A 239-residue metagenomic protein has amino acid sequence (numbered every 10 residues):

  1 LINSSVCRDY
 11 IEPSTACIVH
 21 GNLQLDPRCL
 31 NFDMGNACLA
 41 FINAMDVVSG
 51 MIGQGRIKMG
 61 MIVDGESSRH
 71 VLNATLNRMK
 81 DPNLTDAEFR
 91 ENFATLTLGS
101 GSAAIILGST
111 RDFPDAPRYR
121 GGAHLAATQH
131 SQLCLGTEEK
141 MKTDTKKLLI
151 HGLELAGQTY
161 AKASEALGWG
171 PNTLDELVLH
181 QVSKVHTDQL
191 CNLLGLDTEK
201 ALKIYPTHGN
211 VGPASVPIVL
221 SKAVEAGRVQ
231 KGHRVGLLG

Functional and structural regions predicted by a protein language model:
I2, G21-M34, N83-R90, E139-K140 (+1 more regions): Glycine/charged-rich beta-loop-alpha catalytic/anionic-binding loops adjacent to active sites
S4, G35, G60-E66, L107 (+1 more regions): Short beta-strand segments
C7-D9, D26, M34-G53, L153 (+2 more regions): Claisen-condensing/thiolase-fold acyl-transfer catalytic domains that form or cleave C-C bonds in fatty acid
D9-E12, A40-N43, S68-N73, A127-H130: Short, well-ordered, mixed-charge alpha-helical segments that flank or form enzyme active sites
T15-D26, S49-Q54, T75-D86, L196 (+1 more regions): A glycine- and small-aliphatic-rich helix-loop capping segment at beta-alpha/alpha-beta transitions that lines
D26-L30, Q54-G60, N92-F93, G101-S102 (+3 more regions): Short coil/turn connectors at secondary-structure junctions
G53-L96: Flexible, glycine-rich active-site loops centered on histidine and acidic residues that chelate a metal or position
D81-E154, Q158: Condensing-enzyme catalytic core mediating Claisen C-C bond formation in acyl metabolism
